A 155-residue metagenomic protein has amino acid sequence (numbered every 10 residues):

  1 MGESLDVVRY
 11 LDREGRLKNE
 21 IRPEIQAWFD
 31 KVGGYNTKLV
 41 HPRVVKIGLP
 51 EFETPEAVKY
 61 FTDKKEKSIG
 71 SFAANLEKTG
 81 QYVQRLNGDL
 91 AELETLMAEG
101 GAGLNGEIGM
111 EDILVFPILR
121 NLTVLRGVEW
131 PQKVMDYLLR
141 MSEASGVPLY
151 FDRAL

Functional and structural regions predicted by a protein language model:
M1-Y60: GST-like domain detector, emphasizing the conserved glutathione-binding G-site in the N-terminal thioredoxin-like
G2, D6, Q81, G88 (+1 more regions): Short, well-structured alpha-helical interface segments that form or flank functional binding sites
L5-V8, D12, Q26, N87-L90 (+3 more regions): Non-transmembrane alpha-helical segments in soluble domains of secreted/periplasmic/extracellular proteins
D12-R16, G33, A98, I118-G127 (+1 more regions): Hydrophobic/aromatic-lined pockets within catalytic cores
F52-S71, R85-G88: A structural motif
G70-G103: A mid-sequence, solvent-exposed acidic-amphipathic segment
G103-V124: GST superfamily/GST-like fold recognition
L122-L155: Long, positively charged, glycine-interspersed low-complexity recognition regions
